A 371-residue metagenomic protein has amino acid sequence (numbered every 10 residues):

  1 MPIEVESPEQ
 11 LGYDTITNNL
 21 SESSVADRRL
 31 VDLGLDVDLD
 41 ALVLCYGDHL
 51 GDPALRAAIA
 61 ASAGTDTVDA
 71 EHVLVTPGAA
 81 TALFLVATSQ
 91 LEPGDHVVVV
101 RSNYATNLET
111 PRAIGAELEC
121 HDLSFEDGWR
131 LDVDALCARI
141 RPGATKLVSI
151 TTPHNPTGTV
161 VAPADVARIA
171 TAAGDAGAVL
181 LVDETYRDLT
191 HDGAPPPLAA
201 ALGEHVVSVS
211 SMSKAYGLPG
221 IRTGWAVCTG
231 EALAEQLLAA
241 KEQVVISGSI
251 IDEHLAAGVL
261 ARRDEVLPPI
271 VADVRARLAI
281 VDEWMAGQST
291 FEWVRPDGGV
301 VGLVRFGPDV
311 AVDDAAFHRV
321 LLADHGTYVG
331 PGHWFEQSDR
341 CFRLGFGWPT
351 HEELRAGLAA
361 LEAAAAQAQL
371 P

Functional and structural regions predicted by a protein language model:
M1-G78, L85, A261-R262, Q367-P371: N-terminal small-domain helix-loop-helix segment of the aminotransferase-like
S21, A257, D273-V281, W293-F306 (+1 more regions): Conserved glycine-rich beta-strand-loop-beta hairpin in the small C-terminal domain of fold type I
S89-I150: PLP-dependent aminotransferase-like
D95, A116, D175-A178, E204: A short helix->loop->beta-strand "cap" motif at the edges of active sites that frequently abuts
I114, G143, D175-A176, Q288 (+2 more regions): Helix C-cap/helix->beta junction micro-motif
F125-A194: Active-site phosphate-binding strand-loop segment of PLP-dependent enzymes
V207-R275, D282, A365, Q369: Conserved core segment of the aminotransferase class I/II
V320-Y328, F335-P371: PLP-dependent enzyme catalytic core of the Aspartate aminotransferase-like
